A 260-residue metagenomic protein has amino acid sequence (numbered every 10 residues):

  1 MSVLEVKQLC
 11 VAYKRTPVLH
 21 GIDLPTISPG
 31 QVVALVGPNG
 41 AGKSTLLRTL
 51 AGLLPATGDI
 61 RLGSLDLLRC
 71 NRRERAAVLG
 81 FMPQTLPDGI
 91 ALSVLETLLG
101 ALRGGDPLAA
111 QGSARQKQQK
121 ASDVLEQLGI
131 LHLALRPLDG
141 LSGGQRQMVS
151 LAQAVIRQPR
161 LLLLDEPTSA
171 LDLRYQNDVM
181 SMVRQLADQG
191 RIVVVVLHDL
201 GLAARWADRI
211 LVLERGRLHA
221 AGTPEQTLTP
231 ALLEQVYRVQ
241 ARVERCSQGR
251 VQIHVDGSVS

Functional and structural regions predicted by a protein language model:
M1-V6, C10-I27, R69-N71, G89: A short, flexible loop at the N-terminus of ABC-type nucleotide-binding domains that lies
V36-P38: The feature captures the beta-strand-to-loop junction immediately N-terminal to the Walker
A51: Helix-to-loop junction immediately C-terminal to a conserved catalytic motif
G58-D66: Conserved ABC transporter NBD signature motif
L99, A114-L133: Conserved ABC ATPase "signature" region
P137-L141: Conserved ABC ATPase signature
L162-E166: Catalytic Walker B motif of ABC-type/P-loop ATPase nucleotide-binding domains
